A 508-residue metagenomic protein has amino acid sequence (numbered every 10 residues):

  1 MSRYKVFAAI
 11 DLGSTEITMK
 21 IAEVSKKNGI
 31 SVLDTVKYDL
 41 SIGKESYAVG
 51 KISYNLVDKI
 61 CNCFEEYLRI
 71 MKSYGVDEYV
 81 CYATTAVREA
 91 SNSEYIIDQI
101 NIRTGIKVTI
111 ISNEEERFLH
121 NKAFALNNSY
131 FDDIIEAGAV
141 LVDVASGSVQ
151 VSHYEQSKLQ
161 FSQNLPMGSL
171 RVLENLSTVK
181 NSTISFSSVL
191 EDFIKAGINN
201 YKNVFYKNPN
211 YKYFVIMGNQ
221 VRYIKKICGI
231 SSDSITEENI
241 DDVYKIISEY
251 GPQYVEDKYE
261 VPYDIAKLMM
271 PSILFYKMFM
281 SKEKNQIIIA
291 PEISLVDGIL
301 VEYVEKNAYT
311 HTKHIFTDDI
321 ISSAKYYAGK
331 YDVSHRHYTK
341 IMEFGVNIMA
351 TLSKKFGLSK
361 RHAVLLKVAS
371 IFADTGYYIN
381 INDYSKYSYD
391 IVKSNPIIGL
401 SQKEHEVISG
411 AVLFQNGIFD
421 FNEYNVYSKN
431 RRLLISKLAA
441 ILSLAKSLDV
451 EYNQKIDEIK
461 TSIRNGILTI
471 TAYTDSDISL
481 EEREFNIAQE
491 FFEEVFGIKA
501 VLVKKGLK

Functional and structural regions predicted by a protein language model:
S2-L33, N128-F161, L165, N219: Gly/Thr-rich phosphate-binding beta-strand-loop-beta motif of the actin/hexokinase/Hsp70
F7, E45-E65, R69-S73, A86-A90 (+8 more regions): Helical "lid/coupling" subdomains associated with nucleotide-phosphate turnover
G13-E16, S73-V76, I102, A145-G147 (+3 more regions): Short flexible coil/turn linkers enriched for glycine and charged/polar residues that connect secondary-structure
V24-S25, I230-S232, E305, N486-A488: Short, solvent-exposed amphipathic alpha-helical segments in soluble enzyme and RNA/protein-processing domains
K27-S41, S46, K72: Conserved ATP-binding subdomain of kinase catalytic cores across diverse folds
E451, K455-L502: Low-complexity, glycine/alanine/valine/leucine- and proline-rich hydrophobic stretches
L502-K508: Short proline/glycine- and acidic-rich turn/helix-capping motifs at secondary-structure junctions
